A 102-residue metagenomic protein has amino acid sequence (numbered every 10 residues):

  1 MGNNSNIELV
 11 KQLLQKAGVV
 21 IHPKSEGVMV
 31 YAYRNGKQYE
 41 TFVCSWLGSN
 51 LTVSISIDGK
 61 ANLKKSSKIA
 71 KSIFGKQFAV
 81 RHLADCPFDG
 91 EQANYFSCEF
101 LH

Functional and structural regions predicted by a protein language model:
M1-E8, F100-H102: Short intrinsically disordered terminal tails
S5-V20, I69-F74: Amphipathic alpha-helical segments
Q15-G18, V80, Y95: Intrinsic structural disorder/low-complexity segments
H22-Y39, C98-L101: Ser/Thr-rich, low-complexity intrinsically disordered terminal regions
G36-Q92: Acidic, low-complexity, intrinsically disordered interaction modules
E91-E99: A generic structural motif
